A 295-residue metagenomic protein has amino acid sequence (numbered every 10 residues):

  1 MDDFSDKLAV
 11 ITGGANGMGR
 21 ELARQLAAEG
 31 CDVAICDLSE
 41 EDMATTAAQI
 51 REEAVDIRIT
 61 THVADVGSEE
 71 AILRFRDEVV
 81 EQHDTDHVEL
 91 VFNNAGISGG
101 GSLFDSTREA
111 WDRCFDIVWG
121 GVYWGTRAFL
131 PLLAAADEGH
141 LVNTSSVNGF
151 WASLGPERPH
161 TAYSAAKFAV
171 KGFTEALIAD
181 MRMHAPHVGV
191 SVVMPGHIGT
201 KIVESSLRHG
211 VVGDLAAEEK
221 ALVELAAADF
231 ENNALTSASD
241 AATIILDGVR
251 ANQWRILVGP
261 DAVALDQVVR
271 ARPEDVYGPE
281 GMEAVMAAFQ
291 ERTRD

Functional and structural regions predicted by a protein language model:
D2-A34: Canonical Rossmann dinucleotide-binding motif of NAD(H)/NADP(H)-dependent dehydrogenases/reductases, specifically
E29-T45: Conserved glycine-rich Rossmann-like NAD(P)H-binding loop of the short-chain dehydrogenase/reductase
E40-E41, V63-F75, R108: The beta1-alpha1 cofactor-binding region of Rossmann-like NAD(H)/NADP(H)-dependent oxidoreductases
S102-L103, A110-F115: Substrate-binding pocket helix/loop in short-chain dehydrogenase/reductase
T126, A162, A166: Active-site helix of classical SDR
S146: Residue(s) in the substrate-gating loop at a strand-loop-helix junction that position the organic substrate next
M183-L257: SDR active-site lid
